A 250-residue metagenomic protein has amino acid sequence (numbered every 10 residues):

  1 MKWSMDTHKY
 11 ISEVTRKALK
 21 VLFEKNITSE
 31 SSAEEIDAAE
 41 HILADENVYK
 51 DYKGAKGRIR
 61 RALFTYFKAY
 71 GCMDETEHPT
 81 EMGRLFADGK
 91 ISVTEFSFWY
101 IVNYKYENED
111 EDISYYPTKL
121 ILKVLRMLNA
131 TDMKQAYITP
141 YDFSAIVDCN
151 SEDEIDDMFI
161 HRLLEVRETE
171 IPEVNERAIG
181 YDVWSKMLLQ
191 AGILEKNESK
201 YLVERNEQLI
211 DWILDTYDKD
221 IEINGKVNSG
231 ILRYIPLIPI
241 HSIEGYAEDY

Functional and structural regions predicted by a protein language model:
M1-Y250: Donor-sugar nucleotide-binding helix/loop cap in glycosyltransferases
